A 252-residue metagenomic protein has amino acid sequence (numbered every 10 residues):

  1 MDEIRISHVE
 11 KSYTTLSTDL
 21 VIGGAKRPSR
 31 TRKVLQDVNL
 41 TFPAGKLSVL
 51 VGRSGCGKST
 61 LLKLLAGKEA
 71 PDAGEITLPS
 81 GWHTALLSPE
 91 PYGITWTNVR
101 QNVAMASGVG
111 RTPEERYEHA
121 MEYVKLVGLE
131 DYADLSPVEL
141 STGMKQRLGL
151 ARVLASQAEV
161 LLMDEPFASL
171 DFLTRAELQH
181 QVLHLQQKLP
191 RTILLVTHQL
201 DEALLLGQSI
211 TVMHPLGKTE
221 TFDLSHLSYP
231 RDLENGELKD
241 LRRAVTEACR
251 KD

Functional and structural regions predicted by a protein language model:
T14-I22, A70, Q101-R116, L126-V127: ABC-type ATPase nucleotide-binding domains, specifically the catalytic core motifs of the NBD
A66: Helix-to-loop junction immediately C-terminal to a conserved catalytic motif
E114-Y132, H184: Conserved ABC ATPase "signature" region
S136-L140, M144: Conserved ABC ATPase signature
L150: Hydrophobic anchor residue at the start of the ABC signature
L161-E165: Catalytic Walker B motif of ABC-type/P-loop ATPase nucleotide-binding domains
P215-A244: Conserved beta-strand-loop-alpha-helix hinge in the C-terminal portion of ABC ATPase nucleotide-binding domains
